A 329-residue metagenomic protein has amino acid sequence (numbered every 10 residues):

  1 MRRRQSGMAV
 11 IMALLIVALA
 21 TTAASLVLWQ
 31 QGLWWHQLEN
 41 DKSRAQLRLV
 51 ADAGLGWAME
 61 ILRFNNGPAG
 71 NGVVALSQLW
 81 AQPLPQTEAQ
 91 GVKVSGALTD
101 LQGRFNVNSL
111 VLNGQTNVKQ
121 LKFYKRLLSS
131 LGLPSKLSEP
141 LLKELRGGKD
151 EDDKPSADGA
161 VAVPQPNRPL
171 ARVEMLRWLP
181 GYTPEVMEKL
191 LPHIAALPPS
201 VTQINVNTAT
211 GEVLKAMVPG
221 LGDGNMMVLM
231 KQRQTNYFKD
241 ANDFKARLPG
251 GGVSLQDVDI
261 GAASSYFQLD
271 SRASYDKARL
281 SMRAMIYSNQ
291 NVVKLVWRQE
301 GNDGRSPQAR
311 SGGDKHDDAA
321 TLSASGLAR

Functional and structural regions predicted by a protein language model:
R2-R329: Compositionally biased linear targeting/interaction segments
